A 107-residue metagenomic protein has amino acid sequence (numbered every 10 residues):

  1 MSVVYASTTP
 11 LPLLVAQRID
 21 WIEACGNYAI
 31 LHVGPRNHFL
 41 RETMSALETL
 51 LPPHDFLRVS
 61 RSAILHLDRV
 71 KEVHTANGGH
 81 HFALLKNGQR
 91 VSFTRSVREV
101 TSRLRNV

Functional and structural regions predicted by a protein language model:
M1-V107: Basic, polyanion-interacting recognition surfaces, primarily in bacterial LytTR/OmpR-type DNA-binding effector domains
